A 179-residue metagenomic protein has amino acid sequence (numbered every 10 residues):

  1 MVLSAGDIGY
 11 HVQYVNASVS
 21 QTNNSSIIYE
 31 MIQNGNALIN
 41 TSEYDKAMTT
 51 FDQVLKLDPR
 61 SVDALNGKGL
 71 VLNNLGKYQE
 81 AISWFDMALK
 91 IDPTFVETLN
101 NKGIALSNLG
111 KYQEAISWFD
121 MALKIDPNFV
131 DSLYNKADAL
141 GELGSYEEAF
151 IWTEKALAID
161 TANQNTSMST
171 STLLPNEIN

Functional and structural regions predicted by a protein language model:
N24-L57, N74: Alpha-helical segment of the N-proximal tetratricopeptide repeat
N40-T41, N74, N108, E142 (+1 more regions): Register position in tetratricopeptide repeats
V54, M87-A88, M121-A122, K155-A156: Canonical positions in the second alpha-helix
